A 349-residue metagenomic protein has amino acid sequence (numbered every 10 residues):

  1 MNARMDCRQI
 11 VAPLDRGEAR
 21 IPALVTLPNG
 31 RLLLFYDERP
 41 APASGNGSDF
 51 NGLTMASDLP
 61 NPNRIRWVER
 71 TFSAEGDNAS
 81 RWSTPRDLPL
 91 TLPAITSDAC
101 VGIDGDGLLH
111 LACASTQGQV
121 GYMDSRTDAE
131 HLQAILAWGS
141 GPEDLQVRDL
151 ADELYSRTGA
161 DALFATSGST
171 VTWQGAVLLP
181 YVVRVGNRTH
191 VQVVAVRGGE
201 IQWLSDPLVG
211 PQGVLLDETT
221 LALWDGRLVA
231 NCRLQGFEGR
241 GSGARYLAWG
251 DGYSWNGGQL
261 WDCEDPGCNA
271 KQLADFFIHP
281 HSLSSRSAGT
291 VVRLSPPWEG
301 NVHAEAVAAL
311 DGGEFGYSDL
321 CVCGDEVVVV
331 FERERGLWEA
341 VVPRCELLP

Functional and structural regions predicted by a protein language model:
M1-P349: Asp-box/BNR beta-propeller blade signature and adjacent active/binding-site loops in extracellular glycan-interacting
